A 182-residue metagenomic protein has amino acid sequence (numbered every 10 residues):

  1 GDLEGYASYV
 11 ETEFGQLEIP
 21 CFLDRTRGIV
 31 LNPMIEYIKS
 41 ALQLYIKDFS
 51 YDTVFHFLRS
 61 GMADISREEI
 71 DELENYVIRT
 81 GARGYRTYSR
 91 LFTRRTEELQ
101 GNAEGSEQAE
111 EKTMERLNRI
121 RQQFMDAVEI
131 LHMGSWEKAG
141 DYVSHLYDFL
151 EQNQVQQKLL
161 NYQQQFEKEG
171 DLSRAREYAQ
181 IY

Functional and structural regions predicted by a protein language model:
G1-Y182: Polyanion-engaging groove/track-forming segments
